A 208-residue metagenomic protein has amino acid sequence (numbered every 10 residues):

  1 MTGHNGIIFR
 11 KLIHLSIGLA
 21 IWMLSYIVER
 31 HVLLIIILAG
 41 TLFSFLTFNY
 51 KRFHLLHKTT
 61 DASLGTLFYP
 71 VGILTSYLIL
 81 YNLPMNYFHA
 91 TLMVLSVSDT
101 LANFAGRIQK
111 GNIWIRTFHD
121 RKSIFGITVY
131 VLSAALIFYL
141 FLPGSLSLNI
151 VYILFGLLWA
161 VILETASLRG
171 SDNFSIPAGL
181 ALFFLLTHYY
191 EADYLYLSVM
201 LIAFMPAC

Functional and structural regions predicted by a protein language model:
M1-L33, F45-I137, L154-T187, Y194-C208: Interhelical loop and helix-boundary elements at the membrane-water interface of polytopic inner-membrane proteins
I36-T41: N-terminal, motif-rich segments that launch catalysis or mediate targeting to/interaction with membranes, typified by
I115, L142-V151: Alpha-helical transmembrane bundle and helix-membrane interface signal in multi-pass integral membrane proteins
